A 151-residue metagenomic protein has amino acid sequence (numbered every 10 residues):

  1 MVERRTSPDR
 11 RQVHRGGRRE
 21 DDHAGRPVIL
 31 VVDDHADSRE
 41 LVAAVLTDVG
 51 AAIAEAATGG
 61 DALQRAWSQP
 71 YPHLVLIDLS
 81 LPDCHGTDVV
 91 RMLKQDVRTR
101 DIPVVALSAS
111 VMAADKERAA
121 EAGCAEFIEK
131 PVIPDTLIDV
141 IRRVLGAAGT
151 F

Functional and structural regions predicted by a protein language model:
E40-D48: Charged docking surfaces used in two-component/phosphorelay signaling
E55-L74: Acidic, metal-coordinating helix/loop segments flanking the phosphotransfer/catalytic sites of two-component signaling
T58-D61, H85-R91, I133: Acidic catalytic/metal-coordinating carboxylates
Q64, T87-R100: Short amphipathic alpha-helix used as the core "switch/output" element in two-component signaling
D78, S108: Active-site residues of response regulator receiver
P82, R100, M112: The feature encodes the CheY-like receiver
T87-D88, V111-I128, D139: Alpha4 helix (beta4-alpha4-beta5 surface) of REC/receiver domains from two-component response regulators
V132-I141: C-terminal output helix
